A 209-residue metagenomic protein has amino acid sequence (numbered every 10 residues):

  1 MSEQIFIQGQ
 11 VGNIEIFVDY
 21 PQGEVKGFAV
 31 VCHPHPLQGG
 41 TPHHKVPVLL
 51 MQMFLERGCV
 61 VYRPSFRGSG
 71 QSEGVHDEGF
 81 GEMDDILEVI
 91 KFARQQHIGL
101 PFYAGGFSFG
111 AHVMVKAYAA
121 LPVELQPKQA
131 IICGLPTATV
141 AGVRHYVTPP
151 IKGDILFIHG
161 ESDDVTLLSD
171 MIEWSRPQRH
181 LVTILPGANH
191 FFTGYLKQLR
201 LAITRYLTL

Functional and structural regions predicted by a protein language model:
I7, N13-H97: Serine-hydrolase catalytic machinery in alpha/beta-hydrolase-like enzymes
P34-H35, I131-V140, G160: Active-site nucleophile loop of the alpha/beta-hydrolase fold
G74, A188-R200: Catalytic histidine-centered segment of alpha/beta-hydrolase-like enzymes
Y103-G106, C133: Short beta-strand immediately N-terminal to the catalytic nucleophile in serine-hydrolase-like folds
G106-M114: Gly/Ala-rich beta-loop-alpha elbow adjacent to hydrolase catalytic centers
A138-T139, E161-T166, H190-F191: Acidic catalytic loop of the alpha/beta-hydrolase fold
P150-K152, F157-H159, D163: Short beta-strand/loop motif that positions the catalytic acidic residue of the alpha/beta-hydrolase fold
R176-F191: Catalytic histidine neighborhood in serine/cysteine hydrolases with alpha/beta-hydrolase-type architecture
